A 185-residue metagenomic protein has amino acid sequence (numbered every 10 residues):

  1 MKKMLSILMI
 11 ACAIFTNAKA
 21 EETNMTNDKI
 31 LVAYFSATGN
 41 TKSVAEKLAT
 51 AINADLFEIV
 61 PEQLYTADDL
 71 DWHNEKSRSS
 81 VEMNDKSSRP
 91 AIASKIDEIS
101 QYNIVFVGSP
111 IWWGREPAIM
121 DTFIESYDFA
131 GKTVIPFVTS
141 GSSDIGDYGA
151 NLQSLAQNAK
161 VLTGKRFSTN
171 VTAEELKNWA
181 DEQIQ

Functional and structural regions predicted by a protein language model:
K2-L8: Sec-dependent signal peptide recognition, specifically the positively charged N-region followed immediately by
M9-N17: Hydrophobic h-region of N-terminal signal peptides that target proteins for export in Gram-negative bacteria
A18-I104, G114-E116, E125, E174-Q185: N-terminal beta1-alpha1-beta2 submodule of the flavodoxin-like/Rossmannoid cofactor-binding fold
I99-S100, E125-G131, S154-A156: Short, conserved loop/helix-junction motifs that constitute active-site signature segments in enzyme catalytic cores
S109-P110: Glycine-rich, N-terminal phosphate-binding loop of Rossmann-like dinucleotide-binding domains
D121-T122: Acidic/His-rich segments in extracytoplasmic proteins that coordinate ligands and/or metal ions
I135-V171: Short, glycine-/small-residue-rich phosphate/pyrophosphate-handling segment
